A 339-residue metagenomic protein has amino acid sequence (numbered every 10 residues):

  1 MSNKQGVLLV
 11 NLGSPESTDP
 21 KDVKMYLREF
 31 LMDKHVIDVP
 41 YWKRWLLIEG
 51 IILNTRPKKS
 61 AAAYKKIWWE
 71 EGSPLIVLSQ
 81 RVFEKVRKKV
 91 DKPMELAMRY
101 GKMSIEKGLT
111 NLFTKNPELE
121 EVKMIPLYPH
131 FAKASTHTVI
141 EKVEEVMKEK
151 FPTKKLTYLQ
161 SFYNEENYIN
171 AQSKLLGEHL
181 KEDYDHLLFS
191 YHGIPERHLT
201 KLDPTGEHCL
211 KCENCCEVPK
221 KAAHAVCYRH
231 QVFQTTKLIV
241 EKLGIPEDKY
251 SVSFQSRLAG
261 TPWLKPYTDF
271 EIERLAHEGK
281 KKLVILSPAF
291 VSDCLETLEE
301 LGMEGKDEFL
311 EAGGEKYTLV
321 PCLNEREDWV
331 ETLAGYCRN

Functional and structural regions predicted by a protein language model:
S2-N339: Active-site-proximal alpha-helix that buttresses catalytic centers in soluble enzyme cores
